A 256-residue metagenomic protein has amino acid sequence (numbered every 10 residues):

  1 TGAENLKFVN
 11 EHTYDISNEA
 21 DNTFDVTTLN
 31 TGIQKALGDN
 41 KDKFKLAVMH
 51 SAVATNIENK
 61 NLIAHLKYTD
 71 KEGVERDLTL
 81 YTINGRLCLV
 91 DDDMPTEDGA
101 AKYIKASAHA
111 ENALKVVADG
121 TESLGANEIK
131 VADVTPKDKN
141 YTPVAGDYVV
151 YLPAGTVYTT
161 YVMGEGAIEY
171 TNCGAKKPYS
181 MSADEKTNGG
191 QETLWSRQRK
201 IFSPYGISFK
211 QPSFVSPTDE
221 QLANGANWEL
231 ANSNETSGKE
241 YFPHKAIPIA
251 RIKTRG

Functional and structural regions predicted by a protein language model:
N5-T31, N56-G256: Sequence/fold signature of self-assembling virion shell proteins
N30-N56: Structured, hydrophobic secondary-structure cores that serve as assembly/anchoring elements
